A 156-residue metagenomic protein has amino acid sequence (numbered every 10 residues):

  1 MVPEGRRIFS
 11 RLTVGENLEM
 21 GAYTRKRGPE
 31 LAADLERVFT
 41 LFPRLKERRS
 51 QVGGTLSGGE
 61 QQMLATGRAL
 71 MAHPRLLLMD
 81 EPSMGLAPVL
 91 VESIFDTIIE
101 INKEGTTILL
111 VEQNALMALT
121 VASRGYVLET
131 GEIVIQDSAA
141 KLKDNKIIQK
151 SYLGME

Functional and structural regions predicted by a protein language model:
L12, L56, A69-L70: ABC ATPase signature
V14-L31, L41-K46, S50, D137 (+1 more regions): ABC-type ATPase nucleotide-binding domains, specifically the catalytic core motifs of the NBD
V52-L56, E60: Conserved ABC ATPase signature
M71-R75: A short, proline-enriched helix->beta-strand linker immediately N-terminal to the Walker B motif in ABC-type P-loop
L77-E81: Catalytic Walker B motif of ABC-type/P-loop ATPase nucleotide-binding domains
E92-E104: Helical segment within the ABC ATPase nucleotide-binding domain
R124, Q136: Short, glycine/charged-rich "phosphate-handling" switch motifs in NTP-dependent and phosphotransfer domains
